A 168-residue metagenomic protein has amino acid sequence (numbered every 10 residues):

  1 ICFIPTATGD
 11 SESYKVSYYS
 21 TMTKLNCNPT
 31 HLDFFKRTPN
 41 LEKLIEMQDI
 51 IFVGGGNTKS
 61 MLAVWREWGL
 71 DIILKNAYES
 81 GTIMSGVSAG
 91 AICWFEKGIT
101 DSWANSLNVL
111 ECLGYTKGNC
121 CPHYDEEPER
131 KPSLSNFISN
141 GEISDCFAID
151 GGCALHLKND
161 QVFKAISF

Functional and structural regions predicted by a protein language model:
I1-G54: N-terminal beta1-alpha1 cap of cysteine-dependent amidohydrolase-like domains
P5, G55, K117, P122-Y124 (+1 more regions): Short, structured patches in soluble enzyme cores that scaffold and shape functional sites
T30-D33, F52-V53, M84-V87, C146-I149: General beta-strand structural signal in soluble alpha/beta enzymes
K43-I45, N76-Y78, C112-G114, I138-G141 (+1 more regions): Solvent-exposed alpha-helices and their adjacent loops that cap or buttress functional pockets in soluble metabolic
L62-K131: Class I SAM-dependent methyltransferase SAM-binding "motif I" and its flanking Rossmann-like core
H123-D125, K131-N136, I149-G151, H156: A conserved mid-domain beta-alpha-beta active-site/ligand-binding segment of alpha/beta enzyme cores
I143-F168: A contiguous loop/helix-start segment that scaffolds small-molecule binding in enzyme catalytic cores
